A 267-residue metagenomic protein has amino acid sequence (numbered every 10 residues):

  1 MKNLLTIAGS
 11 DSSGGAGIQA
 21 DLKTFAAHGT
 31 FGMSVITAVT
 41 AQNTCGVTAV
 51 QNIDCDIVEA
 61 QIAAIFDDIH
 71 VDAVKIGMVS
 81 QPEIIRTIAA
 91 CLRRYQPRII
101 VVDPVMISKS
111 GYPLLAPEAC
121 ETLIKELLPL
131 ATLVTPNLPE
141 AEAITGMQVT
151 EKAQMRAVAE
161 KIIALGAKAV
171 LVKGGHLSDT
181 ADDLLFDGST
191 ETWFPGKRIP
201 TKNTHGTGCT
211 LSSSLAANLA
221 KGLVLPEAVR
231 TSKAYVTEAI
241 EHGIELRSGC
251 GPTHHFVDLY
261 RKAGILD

Functional and structural regions predicted by a protein language model:
K2-T6, A26-P113: Conserved N-terminal subdomain of the carbohydrate kinase-like
I7-S13, T192-H205: Short pre-catalytic strand/loop immediately N-terminal to key active-site residues, enriched for Gly-Thr
G14-T30: N-terminal basic/disordered segments at the start of proteins
Q19, E142-A143, T201-L225: Short, small-residue alpha-helix embedded
G29-M33, T192, N218-S232: Phosphate-handling active-site elements
N52, P226-D267: Charged C-terminal helix
P117-E191: Conserved phosphate/ATP/ADP-binding segment of small-molecule kinases
